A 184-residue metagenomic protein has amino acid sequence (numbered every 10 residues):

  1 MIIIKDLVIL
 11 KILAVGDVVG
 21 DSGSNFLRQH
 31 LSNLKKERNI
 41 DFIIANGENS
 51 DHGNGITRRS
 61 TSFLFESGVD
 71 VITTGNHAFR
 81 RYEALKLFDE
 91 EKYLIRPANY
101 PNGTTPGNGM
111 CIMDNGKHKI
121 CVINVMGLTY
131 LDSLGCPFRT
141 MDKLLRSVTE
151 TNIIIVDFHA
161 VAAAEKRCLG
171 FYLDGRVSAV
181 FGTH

Functional and structural regions predicted by a protein language model:
I2-T183: Acidic, metal/ion-coordinating pockets
